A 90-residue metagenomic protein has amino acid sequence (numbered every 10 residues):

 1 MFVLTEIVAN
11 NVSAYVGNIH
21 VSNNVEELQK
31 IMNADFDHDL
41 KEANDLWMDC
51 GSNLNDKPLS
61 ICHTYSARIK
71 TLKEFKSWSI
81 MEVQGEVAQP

Functional and structural regions predicted by a protein language model:
M1-V16: Short aromatic-glycine-(Arg/Gly/Cys) micro-motifs in beta-strand/loop hairpins
F2-L4, I19, L28, W78-I80: Hydrophobic beta-strand residues in large extracellular and virion-surface proteins
S13-E27: A short, exposed loop/beta-hairpin motif centered on an aromatic-Gly-Thr core
V25-L28, E42-N44: Short, surface-exposed linear patches
A34-P90: Short, mixed-charge low-complexity intrinsically disordered segments
